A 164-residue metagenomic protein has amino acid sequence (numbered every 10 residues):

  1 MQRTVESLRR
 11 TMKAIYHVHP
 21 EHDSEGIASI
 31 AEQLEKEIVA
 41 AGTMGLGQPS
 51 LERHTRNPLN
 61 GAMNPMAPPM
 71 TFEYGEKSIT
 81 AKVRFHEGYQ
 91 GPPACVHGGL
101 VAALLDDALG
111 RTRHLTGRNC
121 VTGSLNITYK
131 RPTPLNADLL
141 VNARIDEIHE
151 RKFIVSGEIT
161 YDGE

Functional and structural regions predicted by a protein language model:
M1-Q48, T133-L135, D146-E164: HotDog/MaoC-like acyl-thioester-processing domains
A28-Q90, A94-C95: Long amphipathic N-terminal alpha/beta scaffold segment
P68, K77-I79, V121, L139 (+1 more regions): Hydrophobic core residues within well-ordered beta-strands of beta-rich domains
P69-T71, N142-I145: Short, surface-exposed charged micro-motifs
V83, G91-C95, H114-T116, L125 (+1 more regions): A short secondary-structure junction signal
G91, V96-L105: A short mixed-secondary-structure module that forms the rim of ligand-binding clefts
D107-L140: Hydrophobic beta-strand-centered segment that forms part of the acyl-chain substrate-binding groove
N126-T128, N142-R144, S156-E158: Residues located in well-ordered beta-strands
